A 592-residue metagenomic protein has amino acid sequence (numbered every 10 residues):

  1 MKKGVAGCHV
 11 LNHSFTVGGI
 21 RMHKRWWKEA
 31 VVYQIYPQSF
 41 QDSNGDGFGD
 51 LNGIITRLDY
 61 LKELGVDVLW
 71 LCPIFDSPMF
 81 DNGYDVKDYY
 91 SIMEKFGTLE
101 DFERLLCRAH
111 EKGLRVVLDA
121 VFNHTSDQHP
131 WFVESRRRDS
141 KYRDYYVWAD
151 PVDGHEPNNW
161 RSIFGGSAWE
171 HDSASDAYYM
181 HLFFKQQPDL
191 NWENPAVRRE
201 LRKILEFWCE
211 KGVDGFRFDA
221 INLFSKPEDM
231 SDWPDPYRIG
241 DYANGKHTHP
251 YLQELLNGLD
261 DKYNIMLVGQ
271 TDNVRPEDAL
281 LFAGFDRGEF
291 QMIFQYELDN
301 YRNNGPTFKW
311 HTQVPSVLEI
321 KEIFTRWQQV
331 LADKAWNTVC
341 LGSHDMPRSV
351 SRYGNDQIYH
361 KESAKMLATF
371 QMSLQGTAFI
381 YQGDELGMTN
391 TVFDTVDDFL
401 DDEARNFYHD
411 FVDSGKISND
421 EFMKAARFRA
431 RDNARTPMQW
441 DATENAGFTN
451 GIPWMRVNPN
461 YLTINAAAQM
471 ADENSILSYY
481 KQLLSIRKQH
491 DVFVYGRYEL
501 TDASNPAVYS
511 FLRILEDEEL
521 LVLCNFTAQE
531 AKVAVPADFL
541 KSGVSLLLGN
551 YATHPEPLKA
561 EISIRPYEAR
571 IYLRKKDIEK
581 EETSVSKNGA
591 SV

Functional and structural regions predicted by a protein language model:
G4-R21: Short, Lys/Arg-enriched N-terminal segments with co-localized hydrophobic residues within the first ~10-30 amino acids
H9, R21-V592: Active-site and adjacent substrate-binding regions of carbohydrate-active enzymes
